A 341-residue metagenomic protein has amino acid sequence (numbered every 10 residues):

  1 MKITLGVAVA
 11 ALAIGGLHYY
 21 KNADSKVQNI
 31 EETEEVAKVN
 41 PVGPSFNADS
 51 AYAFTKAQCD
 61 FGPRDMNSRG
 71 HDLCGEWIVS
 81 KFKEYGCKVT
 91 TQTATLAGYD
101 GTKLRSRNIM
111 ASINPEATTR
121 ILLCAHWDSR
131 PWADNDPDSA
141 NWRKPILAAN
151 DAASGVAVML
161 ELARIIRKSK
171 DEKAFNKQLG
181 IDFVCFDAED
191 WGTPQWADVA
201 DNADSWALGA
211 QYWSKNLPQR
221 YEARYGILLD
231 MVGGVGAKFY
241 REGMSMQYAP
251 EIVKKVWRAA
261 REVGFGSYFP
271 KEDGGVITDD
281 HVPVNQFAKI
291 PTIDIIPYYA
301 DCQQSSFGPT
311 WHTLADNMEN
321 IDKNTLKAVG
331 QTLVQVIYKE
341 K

Functional and structural regions predicted by a protein language model:
T4-G16: Hydrophobic membrane-insertion alpha-helices, especially the h-region of bacterial N-terminal signal peptides
V27-C74, Y85, Q303-N320: N-terminal capping segment at the start of a domain
K38-S45, D60-G70, L96-Y99, N141-A153 (+5 more regions): Second-shell loop/turn segments in exported
S50-A57, L73, W77-E84, S154-E161 (+7 more regions): Extracytoplasmic/secreted proteins, especially bacterial periplasmic and envelope-associated proteins
A53-E116: A non-catalytic alpha/beta surface segment that caps or lines the substrate-entry region of metallo-dependent hydrolase
D65-M66, T95-G98, E116-A117, W127-P131 (+4 more regions): Solvent-exposed loop/turn segments at secondary-structure junctions within structured extracellular/periplasmic domains
T93, K103, Y225, V232-K341: Active-site-adjacent substrate-binding region of metalloamidase/peptidase-like peptide-processing proteins
R143-E251, V276: Acidic/histidine-rich catalytic neighborhood of metal-dependent amide-processing enzymes
